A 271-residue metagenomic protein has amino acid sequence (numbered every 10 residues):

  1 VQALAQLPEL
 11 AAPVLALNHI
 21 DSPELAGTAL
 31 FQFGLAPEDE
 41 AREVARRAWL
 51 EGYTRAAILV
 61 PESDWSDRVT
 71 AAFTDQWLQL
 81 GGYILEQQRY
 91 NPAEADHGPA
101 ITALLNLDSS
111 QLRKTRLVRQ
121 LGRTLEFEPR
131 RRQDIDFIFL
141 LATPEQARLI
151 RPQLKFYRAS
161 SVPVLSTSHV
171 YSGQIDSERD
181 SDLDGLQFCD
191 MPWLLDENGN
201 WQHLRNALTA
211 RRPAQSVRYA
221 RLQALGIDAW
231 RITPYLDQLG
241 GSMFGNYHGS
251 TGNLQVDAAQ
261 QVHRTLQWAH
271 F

Functional and structural regions predicted by a protein language model:
V1, H19-E24, E62-D67, Y90-A95 (+3 more regions): Solvent-exposed loop/turn segments at secondary-structure junctions within structured extracellular/periplasmic domains
V1, V14-L17, R55-P61, S110-P144 (+1 more regions): Periplasmic-binding protein-like
V1-R89: Extracytoplasmic ligand/sensor domains, especially the bilobed periplasmic-binding protein
A3-L4, E40-V44, W65, V69-Q76 (+6 more regions): Stable alpha-helical elements in mature extracytoplasmic
A16-D21, P99-A103, A229: Short hydrophobic alpha-helices and adjacent helix-cap/hinge residues
G27-L30, A100-V118, Q133-I135, R151-I227: Extracellular/periplasmic periplasmic-binding protein-like sensory domains
A48-G52, V60, F73-G81, L105-D108 (+4 more regions): Sec/Tat-exported extracytoplasmic proteins
H203-F271: Segments of small-molecule ligand-sensing domains
